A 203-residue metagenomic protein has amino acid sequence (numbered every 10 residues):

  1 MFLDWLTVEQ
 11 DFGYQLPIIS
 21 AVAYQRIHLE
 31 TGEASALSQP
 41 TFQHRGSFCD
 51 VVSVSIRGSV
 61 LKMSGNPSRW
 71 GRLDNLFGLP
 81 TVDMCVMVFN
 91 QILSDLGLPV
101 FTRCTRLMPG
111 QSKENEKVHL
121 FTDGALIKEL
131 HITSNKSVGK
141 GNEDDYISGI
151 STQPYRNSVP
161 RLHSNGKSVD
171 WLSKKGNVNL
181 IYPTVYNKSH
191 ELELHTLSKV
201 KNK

Functional and structural regions predicted by a protein language model:
M1-K203: Structured, helix-rich domain cores that form ligand/interaction pockets
